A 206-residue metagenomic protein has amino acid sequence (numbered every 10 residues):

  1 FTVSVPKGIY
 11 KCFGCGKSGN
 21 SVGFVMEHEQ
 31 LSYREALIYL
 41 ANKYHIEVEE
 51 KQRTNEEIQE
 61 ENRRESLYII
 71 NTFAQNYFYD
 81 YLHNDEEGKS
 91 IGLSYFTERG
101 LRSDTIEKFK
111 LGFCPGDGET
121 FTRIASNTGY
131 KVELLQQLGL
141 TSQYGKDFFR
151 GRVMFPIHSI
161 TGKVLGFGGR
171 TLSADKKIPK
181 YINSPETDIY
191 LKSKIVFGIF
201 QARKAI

Functional and structural regions predicted by a protein language model:
F1-E133, Q137, R152, V164: Non-catalytic accessory segments of DNA primases and related replication-initiation nucleases
S4, C114, K146-D147, L191: Residue-level marker of regulatory loop/turn positions in helix-turn-helix DNA-binding domains and in histidine
N20, L172-K177: A short local loop/turn or secondary-structure capping micro-motif enriched for an aromatic residue
G23, R34-E35, S90-T97, M154 (+3 more regions): Short, acidic loop-beta-alpha module within alpha/beta folds
F121-T122, P179-S184: Catalytic core of bacterial cyclic-dinucleotide metallophosphodiesterases
L140-Q143: Acidic/aromatic-lined carbohydrate-recognition and catalytic surfaces of CAZymes acting on diverse glycans
K146-F149, T161: A short catalytic or substrate-binding loop motif that flags glycine-/basic-rich loops and adjacent residues that bind
